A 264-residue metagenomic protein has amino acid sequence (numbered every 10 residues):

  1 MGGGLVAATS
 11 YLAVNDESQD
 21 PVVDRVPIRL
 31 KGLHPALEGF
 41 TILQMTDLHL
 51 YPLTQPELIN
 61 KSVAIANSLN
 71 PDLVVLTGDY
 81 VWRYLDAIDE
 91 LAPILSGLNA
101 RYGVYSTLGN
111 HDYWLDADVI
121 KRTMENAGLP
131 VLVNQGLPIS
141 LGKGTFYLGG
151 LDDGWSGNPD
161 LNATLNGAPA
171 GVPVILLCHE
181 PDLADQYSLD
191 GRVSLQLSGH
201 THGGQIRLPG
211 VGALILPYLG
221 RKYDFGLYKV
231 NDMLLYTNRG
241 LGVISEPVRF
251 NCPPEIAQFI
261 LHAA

Functional and structural regions predicted by a protein language model:
M1-V14: N-terminal export signals
S18-P27: Alpha-helical transmembrane signal-anchor/signal-peptide segments
V26-T54, L165-C178: Mobile, glycine- and charge-enriched loop segments and immediately flanking short secondary-structure elements within
L30-L43, L129-P130, L137-G149, P169-G171 (+1 more regions): Beta-strand-turn-beta hairpins that frame and shape the catalytic cleft of phosphate-ester-processing enzymes
A36-P130: Membrane-embedded segments
T46-L50, G78-Y80, N110-H111, Q135-G136 (+4 more regions): Active-site metal-binding loops of divalent metal-dependent hydrolases
R122-P130, L141-Q186, R249-F250: Binuclear metal-dependent hydrolase catalytic cores centered on His/Asp/Glu-rich metal-binding motifs
P181-A257: Conserved beta-sheet core of the metallophosphoesterase superfamily
